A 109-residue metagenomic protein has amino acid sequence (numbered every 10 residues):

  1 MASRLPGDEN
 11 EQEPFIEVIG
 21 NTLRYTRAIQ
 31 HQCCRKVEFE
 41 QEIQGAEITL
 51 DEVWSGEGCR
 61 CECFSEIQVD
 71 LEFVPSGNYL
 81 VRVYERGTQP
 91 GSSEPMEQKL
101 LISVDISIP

Functional and structural regions predicted by a protein language model:
M1-P109: Exposed, flexible binding/inhibitory loops of compact, secreted disulfide-stabilized domains
